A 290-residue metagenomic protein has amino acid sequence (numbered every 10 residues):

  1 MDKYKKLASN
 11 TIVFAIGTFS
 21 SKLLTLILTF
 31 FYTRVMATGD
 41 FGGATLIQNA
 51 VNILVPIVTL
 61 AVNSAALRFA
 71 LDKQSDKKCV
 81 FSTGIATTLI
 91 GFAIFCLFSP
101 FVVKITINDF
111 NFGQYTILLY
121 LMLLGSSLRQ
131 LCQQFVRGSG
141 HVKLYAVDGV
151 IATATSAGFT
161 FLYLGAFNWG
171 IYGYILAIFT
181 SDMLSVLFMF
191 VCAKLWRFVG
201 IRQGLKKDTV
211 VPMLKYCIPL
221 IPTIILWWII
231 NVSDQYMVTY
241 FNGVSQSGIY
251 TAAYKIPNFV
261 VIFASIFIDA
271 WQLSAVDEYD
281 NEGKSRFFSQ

Functional and structural regions predicted by a protein language model:
M1-L7, I171-A177, L187-N231, S274-R286: Interhelical loop/hinge segments that connect adjacent transmembrane helices in multipass membrane
K6-N63, F92, C96, M122 (+2 more regions): Signature of the first transmembrane helix
F19, S82-D109, L118, A264 (+1 more regions): Alpha-helical transmembrane segments of multi-pass membrane transport and lipid-handling proteins
F30, V58-Q74, P257-Q290: Helix-loop junctions and terminal segments of transmembrane helices in multi-pass membrane transport/translocation
A44, Q48-P56, Y250-D269: Transmembrane helix-bundle signature of multi-pass secondary active exporters and lipid flippases
I53, I57, A93, L97 (+3 more regions): Alpha-helical transmembrane segments of multi-pass membrane proteins
N63-A66, Q133-G138, V142, L162-G165 (+2 more regions): C-terminal transmembrane helix end/exit motif
G113, I117, V147-W196, Y216: Hydrophobic alpha-helical transmembrane segments
